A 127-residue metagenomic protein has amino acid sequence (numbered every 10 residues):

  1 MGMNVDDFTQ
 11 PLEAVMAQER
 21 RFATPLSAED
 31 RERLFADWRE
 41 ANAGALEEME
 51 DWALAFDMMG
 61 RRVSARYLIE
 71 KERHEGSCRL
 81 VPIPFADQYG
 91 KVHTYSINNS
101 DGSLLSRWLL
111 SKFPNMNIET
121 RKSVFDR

Functional and structural regions predicted by a protein language model:
G2-L46: Intrinsically disordered, low-complexity serine/threonine- and proline-rich regulatory segments
L12, L26, L34, L46 (+5 more regions): Generic detector of leucine side chains in alpha-helical contexts
A23, L34, D57, G90 (+1 more regions): Sparse, context-dependent recognition of short Cys/His-centered cofactor- or disulfide-binding micro-motifs
D30-Y67, K71, E75: Positively charged, polyanion-binding regions of nucleic-acid-associated proteins
R66-E119: Charge-enriched amphipathic alpha-helical scaffolds
E119-R127: Phospho-regulated, low-complexity intrinsically disordered regions of nuclear gene-regulatory and chromatin-associated
